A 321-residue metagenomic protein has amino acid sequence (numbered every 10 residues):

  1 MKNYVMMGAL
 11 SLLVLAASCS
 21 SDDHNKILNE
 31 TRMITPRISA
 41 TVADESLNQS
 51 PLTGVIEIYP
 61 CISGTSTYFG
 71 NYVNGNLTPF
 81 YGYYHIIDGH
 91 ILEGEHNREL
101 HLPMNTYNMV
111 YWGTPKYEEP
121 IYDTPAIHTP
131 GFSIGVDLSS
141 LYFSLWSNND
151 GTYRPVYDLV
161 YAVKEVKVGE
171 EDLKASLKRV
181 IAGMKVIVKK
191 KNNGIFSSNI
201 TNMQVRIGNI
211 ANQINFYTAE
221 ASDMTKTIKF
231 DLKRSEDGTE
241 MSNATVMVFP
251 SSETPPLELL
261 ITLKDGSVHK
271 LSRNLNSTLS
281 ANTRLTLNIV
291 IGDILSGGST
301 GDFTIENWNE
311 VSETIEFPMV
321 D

Functional and structural regions predicted by a protein language model:
K2-A9: Sec-dependent signal peptide recognition, specifically the positively charged N-region followed immediately by
L15-S18: C-terminal motif of bacterial Sec signal peptides marking the signal peptidase cleavage site
N25-E45, K178-K191: A short, Gly/Thr-enriched small/hydrophobic beta-strand-prone motif that recurs across taxa
Y59, T65-R179: Short, low-hydrophobicity acidic/polar segments
G94-L102, D237-S251: Exposed aromatic-hydrophobic patches
W112-K116, K189, T262-G266: Beta-strand-rich extracellular modules
G183-V246: Short helix-loop boundary/capping segments
S252-D321: Hydrophilic extracytoplasmic domains
